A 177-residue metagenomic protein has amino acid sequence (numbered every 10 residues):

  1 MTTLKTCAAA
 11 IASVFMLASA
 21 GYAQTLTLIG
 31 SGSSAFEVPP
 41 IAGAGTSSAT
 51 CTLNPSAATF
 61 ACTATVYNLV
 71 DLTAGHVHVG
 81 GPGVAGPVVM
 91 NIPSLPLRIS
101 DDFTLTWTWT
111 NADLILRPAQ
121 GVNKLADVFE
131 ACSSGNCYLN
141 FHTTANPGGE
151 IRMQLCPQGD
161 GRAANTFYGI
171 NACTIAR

Functional and structural regions predicted by a protein language model:
M1-T6: Positively charged n-region of N-terminal signal peptides that target proteins for export
A9-A18: Bacterial N-terminal signal peptides
Y22-G75, V79-R177: Metal-centered catalytic cores of metalloenzymes
